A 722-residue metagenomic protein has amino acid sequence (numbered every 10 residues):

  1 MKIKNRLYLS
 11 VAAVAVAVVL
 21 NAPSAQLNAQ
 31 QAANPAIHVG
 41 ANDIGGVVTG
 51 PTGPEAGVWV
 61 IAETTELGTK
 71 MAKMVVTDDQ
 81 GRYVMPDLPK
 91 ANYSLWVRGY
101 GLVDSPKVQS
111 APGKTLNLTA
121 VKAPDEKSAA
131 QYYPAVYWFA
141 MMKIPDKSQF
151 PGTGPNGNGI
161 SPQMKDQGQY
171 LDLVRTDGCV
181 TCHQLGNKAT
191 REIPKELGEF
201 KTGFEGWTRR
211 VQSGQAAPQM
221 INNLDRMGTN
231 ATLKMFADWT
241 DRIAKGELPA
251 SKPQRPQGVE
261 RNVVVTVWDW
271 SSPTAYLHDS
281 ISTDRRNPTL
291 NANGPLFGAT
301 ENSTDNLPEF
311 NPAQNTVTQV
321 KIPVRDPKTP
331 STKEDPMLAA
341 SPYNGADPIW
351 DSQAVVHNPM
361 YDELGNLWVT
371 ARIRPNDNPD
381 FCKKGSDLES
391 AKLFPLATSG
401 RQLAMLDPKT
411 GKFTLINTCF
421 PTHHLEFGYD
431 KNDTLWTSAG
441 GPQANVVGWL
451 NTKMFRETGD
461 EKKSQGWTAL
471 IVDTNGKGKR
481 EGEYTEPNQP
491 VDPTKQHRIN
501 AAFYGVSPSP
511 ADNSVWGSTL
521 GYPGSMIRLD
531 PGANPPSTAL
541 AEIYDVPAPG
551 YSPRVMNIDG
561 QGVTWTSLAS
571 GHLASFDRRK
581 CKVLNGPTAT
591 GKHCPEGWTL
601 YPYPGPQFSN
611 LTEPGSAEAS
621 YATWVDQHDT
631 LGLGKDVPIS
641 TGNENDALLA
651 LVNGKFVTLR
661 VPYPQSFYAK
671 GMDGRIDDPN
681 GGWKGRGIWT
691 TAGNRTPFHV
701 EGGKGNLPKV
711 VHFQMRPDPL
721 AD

Functional and structural regions predicted by a protein language model:
H38, T65-D87: Short, acidic Ser/Thr/Gly-rich low-complexity loop/linker segments typical of extracellular and cell-surface proteins
N42-I44, G50-E66, K90, F139-P155: Short, ordered, surface-exposed loop/turn motifs in non-cytosolic proteins
T64-K70, N92-G113: A short, solvent-exposed loop/turn motif at the edges and junctions of modular extracellular/periplasmic domains
T176-N187, F236: The canonical Cys-X-X-Cys-His
A189-E196, G298-E301, V369-S399, G440-L470 (+3 more regions): Short, conserved, GDST-rich strand-edge loop motifs in beta-rich repeat architectures
S271-A292, A346-L364, H424-N432, P493-D512 (+4 more regions): Structural signature of eukaryotic scaffold interfaces centered on beta-propeller domains
L277-S280, V320-V324, D347-S352, A397 (+8 more regions): Surface loop/turn motifs at the tips and blade-to-blade linkers of beta-strand repeat domains
A444, L573-S575, Q665-D722: Blade-level signature of beta-propeller repeat domains, shared across WD40, Kelch, NHL, RCC1 and BNR/Asp-box propellers
